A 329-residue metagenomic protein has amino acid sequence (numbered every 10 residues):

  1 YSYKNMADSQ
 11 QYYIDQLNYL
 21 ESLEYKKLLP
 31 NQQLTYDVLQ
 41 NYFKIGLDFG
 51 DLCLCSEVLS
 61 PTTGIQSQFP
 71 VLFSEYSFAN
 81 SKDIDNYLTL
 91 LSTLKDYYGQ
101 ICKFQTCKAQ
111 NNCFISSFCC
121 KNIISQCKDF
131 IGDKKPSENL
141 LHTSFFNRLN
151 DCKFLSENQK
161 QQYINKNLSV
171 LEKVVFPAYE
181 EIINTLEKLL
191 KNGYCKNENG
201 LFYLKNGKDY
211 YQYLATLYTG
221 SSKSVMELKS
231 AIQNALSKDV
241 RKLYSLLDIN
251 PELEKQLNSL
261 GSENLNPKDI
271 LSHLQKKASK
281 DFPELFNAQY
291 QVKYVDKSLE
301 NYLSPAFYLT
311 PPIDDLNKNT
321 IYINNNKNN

Functional and structural regions predicted by a protein language model:
Y1-N329: N-terminal maturation segment of proteins
